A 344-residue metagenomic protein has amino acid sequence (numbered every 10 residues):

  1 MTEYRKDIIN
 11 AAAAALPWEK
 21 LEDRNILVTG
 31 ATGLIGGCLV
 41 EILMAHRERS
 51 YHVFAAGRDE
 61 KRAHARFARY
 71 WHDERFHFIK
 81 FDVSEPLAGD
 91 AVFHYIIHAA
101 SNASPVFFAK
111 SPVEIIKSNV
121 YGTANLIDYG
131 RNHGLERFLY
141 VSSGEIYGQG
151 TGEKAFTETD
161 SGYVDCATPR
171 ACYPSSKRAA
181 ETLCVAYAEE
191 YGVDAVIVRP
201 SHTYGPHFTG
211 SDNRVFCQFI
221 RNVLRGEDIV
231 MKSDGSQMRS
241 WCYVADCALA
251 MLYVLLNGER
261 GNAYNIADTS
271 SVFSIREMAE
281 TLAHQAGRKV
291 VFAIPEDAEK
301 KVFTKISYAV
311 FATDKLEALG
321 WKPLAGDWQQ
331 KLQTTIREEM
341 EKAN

Functional and structural regions predicted by a protein language model:
M1-K20, S50-Y51, G326-N344: Amphipathic terminal alpha-helices
N25-A45: N-terminal Rossmann NAD(P)H-binding glycine-rich loop of SDR-like oxidoreductase domains
K80-S118: NAD(P)H-binding glycine-rich loop region in Rossmannoid oxidoreductase-like domains and their noncatalytic homologs
H98, A124-A171: Conserved Rossmann-fold NAD(P)-dependent oxidoreductase catalytic core, especially the SDR/UDP-sugar
T168-V196, L224-R225: Active-site Tyr-X1-5-Lys
R178, D194, T203-Q218, E227 (+4 more regions): Glycine/proline-rich active-site loop of Rossmann-fold NAD(P)-dependent oxidoreductases
V244, E277, E299-P323: Conserved C-terminal active-site "lid" loop/helix of NAD(P)H-dependent oxidoreductases that clamps the redox cofactor
N257-K301: Mid/C-terminal beta-alpha module of Rossmann-like enzyme folds, strongest in SDR-family dehydrogenases/epimerases
